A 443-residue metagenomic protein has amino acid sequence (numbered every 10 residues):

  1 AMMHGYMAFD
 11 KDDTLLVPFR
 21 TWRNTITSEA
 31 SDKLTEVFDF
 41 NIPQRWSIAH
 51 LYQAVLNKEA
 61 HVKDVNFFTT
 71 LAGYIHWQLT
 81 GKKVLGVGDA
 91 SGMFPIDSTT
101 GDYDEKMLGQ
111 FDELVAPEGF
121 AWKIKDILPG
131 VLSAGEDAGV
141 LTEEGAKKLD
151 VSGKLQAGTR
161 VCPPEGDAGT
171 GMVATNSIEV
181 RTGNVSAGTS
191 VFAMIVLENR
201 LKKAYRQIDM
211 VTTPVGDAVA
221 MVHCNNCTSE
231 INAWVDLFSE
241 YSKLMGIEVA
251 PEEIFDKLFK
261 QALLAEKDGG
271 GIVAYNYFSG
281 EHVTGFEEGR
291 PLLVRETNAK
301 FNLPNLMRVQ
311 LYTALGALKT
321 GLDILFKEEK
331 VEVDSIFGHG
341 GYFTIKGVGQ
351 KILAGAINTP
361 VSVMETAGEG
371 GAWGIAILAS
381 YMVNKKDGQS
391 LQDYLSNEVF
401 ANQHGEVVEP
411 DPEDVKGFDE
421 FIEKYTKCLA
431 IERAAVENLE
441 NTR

Functional and structural regions predicted by a protein language model:
A1-M3: Short, small/polar residue-rich loop motifs at catalytic or cofactor-binding pockets
A8-R20: Extracytoplasmic "Venus flytrap"/periplasmic binding protein-like
K11, S28-L85, D89, F94-A121 (+3 more regions): Active-site core segments that coordinate phosphate-bearing ligands/cofactors across diverse enzyme families
N24: Carbohydrate-associated surface elements
G130-L132: A cyclin-like helical interaction fold
